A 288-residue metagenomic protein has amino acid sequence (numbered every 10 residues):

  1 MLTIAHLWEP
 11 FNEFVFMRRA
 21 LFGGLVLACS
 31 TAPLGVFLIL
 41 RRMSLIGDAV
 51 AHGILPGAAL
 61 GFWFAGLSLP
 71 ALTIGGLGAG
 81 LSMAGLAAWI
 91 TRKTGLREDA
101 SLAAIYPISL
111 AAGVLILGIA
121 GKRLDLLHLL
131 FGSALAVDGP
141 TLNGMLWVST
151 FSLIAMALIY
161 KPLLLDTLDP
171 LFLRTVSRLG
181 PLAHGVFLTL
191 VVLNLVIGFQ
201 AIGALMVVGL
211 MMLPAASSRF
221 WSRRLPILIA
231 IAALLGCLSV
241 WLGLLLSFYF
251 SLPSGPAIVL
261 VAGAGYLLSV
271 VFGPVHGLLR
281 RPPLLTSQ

Functional and structural regions predicted by a protein language model:
M1-C29: Membrane-interfacial amphipathic/re-entrant helices at transmembrane-helix boundaries
L2-E13, R123-V137, L245-F248: Membrane-interface helix termini and inter-helical loops of multi-pass transporters
G23, L69-G78, D99-A103, M145-L146 (+2 more regions): Loop-to-transmembrane alpha-helix initiation sites
V36-A51, L55-R123, S218-A230, S247-F250 (+1 more regions): Short loop segments and helix-boundary regions at transmembrane helix junctions of multi-pass inner-membrane proteins
G53-G61, A104-I116, A136, G180-V191 (+2 more regions): Small-residue-rich segments of transmembrane alpha-helices in multi-pass membrane proteins, especially helix faces
L142-P214: Helix-loop-helix "hairpin" substructures at the membrane interface of multi-pass membrane proteins
L205-P256: Transmembrane alpha-helical segments in multi-pass inner-membrane proteins
L252-Q288: Cytosolic-side transmembrane-helix boundaries in multi-pass membrane proteins
